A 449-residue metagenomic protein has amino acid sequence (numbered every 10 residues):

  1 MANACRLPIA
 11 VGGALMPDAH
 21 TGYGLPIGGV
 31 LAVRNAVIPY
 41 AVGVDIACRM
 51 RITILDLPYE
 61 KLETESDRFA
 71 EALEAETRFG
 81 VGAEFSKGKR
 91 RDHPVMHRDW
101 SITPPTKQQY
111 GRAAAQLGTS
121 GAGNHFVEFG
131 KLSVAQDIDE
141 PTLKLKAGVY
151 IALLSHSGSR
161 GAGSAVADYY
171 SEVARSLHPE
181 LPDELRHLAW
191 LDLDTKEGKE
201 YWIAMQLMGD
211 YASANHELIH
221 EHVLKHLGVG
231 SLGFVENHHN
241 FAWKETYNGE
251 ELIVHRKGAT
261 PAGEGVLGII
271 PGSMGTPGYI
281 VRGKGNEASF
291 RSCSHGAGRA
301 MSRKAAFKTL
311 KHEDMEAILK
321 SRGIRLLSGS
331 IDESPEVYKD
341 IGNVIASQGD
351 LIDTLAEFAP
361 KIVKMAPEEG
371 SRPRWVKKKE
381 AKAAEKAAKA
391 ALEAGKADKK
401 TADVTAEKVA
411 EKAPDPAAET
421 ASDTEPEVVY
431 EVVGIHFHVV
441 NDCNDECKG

Functional and structural regions predicted by a protein language model:
M1-I52, P58-E60: Generic N-terminal targeting/processing segments that precede catalytic cores or assembly contacts
P8-G12, Y23-I27, N35-P39, T64-V81 (+2 more regions): Domain-length cofactor-binding catalytic modules of enzymes
I54-L57, K131-S133: Short beta-strand-to-coil "C-cap" segments at the C-terminal boundary of structured domains/repeats, marking
K87-H97: Acidic, glycine-rich loop-and-strand cores that form catalytic or ligand-binding grooves in diverse globular domains
